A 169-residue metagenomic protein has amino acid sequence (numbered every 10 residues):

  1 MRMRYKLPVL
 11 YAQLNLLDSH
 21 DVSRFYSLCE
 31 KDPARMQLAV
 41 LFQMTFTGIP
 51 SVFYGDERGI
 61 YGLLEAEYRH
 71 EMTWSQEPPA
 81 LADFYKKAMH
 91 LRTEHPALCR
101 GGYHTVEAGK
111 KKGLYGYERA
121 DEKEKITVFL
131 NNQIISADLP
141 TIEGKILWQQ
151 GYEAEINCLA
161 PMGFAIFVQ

Functional and structural regions predicted by a protein language model:
M1-E65, V128-N132: Conserved alpha/beta catalytic core and glycan-binding cleft of carbohydrate-active enzymes
P33, T47-V52, D56-Q169: Carbohydrate-interacting/catalytic domains
